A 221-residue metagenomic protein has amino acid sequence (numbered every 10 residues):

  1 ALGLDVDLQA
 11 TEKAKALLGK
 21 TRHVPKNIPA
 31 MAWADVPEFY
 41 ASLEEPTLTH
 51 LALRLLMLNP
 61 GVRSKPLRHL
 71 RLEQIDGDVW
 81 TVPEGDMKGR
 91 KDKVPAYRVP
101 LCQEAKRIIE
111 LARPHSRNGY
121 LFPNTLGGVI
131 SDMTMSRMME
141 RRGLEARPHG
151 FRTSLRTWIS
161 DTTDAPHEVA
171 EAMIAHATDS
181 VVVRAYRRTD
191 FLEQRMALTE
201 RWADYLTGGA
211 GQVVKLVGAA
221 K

Functional and structural regions predicted by a protein language model:
L2-T11, E110, G211-Q212: Proline-centered turn/helix-capping motifs that create local helix->coil transitions or kinks
L4-S64, R68-L70, V82, H115-S116 (+1 more regions): Basic, Lys/Arg- and aromatic-enriched nucleic-acid-binding interface segment
A16-L18, D86-K93, P100-Q103, R107 (+4 more regions): C-terminal secondary-structure termini that scaffold catalytic or DNA-interacting sites
A30-P37, P100-G150, S154-L155, T162-T163 (+2 more regions): Active-site/catalytic core of tyrosine-dependent DNA strand-transfer enzymes
G61, L67, F151-D164, A170-E171: Short, basic/aromatic-rich helical patch in the C-terminal catalytic core of site-specific tyrosine
E73-V79, E145, H149, D164-R187 (+2 more regions): Short, polar N-cap/turn motifs at the start of nucleic acid-interacting alpha helices
L101, R156-I159, A170, Y186 (+1 more regions): Hydrophobic, well-ordered secondary-structure elements that form the walls of internal hydrophobic environments
